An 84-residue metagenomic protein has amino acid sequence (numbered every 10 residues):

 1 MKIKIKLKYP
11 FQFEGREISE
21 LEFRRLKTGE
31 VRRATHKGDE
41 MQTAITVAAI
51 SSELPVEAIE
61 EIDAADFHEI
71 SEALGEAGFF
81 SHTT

Functional and structural regions predicted by a protein language model:
K2-T84: Short, surface-exposed, charged amphipathic helix/loop patches that serve as local interaction elements
